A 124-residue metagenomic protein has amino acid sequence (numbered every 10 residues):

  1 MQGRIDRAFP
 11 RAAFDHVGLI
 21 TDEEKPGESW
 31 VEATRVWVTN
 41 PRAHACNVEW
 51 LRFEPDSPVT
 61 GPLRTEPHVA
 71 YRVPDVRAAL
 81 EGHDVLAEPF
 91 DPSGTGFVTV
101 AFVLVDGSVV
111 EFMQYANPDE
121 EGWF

Functional and structural regions predicted by a protein language model:
M1-G61, D84-F124: Vicinal oxygen chelate
P62-P92: Mid-chain, well-packed structural core segment of small domains
